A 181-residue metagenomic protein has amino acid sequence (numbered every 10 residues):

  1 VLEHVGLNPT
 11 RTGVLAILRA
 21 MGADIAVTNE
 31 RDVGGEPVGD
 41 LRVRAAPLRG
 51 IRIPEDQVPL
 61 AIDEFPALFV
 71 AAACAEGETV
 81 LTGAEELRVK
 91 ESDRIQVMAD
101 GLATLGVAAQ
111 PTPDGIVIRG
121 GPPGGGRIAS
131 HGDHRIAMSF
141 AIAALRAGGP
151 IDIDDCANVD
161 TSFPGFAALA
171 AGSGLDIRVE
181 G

Functional and structural regions predicted by a protein language model:
V1-G181: Short, structured segments at the rim of ligand-binding sites
